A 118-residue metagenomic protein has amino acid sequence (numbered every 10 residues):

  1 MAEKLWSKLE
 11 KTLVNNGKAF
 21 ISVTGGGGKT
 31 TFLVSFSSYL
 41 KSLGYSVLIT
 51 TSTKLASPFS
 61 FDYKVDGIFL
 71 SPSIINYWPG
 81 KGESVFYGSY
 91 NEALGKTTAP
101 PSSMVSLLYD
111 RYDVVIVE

Functional and structural regions predicted by a protein language model:
A2-L43: Walker A (P-loop) phosphate-binding motif
S7-L9, F69-P79, P101-S106: Short, charged beta->alpha transition segments
L13-G17, K41-S42, Y77-G82, L107-Y112: Flexible, charged surface loops at secondary-structure boundaries
K18-S22, S46-L48, E83-F86, D113-I116: Residue-level preference for the first positions of well-ordered beta-strands
G26-G27, V65-D66, V115-I116: A short linear-motif detector with a strong N-terminal bias
S37-G95: N-terminal phosphate/diphosphate-binding loop that engages ATP/GTP or pyrophosphate donors across diverse enzyme folds
G88-E118: Phosphate-binding/switch loop-helix module in NTP-utilizing enzymes
